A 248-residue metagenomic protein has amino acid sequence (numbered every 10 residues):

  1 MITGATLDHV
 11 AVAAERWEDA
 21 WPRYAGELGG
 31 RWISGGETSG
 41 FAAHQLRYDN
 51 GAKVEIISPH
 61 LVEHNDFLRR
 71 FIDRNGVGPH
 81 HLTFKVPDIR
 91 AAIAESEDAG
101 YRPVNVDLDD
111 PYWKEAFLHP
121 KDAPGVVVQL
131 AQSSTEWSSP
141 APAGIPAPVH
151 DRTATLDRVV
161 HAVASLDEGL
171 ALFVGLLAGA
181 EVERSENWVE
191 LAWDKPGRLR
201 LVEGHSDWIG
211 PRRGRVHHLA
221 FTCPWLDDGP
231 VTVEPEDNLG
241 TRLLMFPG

Functional and structural regions predicted by a protein language model:
M1, V54, I93-T155, R184-V202 (+2 more regions): Vicinal oxygen chelate
I2-A5, A11-K53, A91-K114, L118 (+1 more regions): Core segments of cupin and vicinal oxygen chelate
T6-E15, H44-D49, F67-I93, L118 (+2 more regions): Vicinal oxygen chelate
A11, I57, T83, K121 (+1 more regions): Anionic group-transfer/hydrolysis microenvironments
S34, A52-R69, G204-D207, P247-G248: Conserved donor-binding loop and adjoining core beta-sheet/short helix segment in diverse acyl/aminoacyl transferases
E37, L61, L108, T135 (+1 more regions): Residues that form or immediately flank small-molecule/cofactor binding pockets and catalytic motifs
H60, T83-V86, E97-G100: Generic hydrophobic/packing signal
N65-R69, S139-P142, E181, P211-R213: A short, polar/proline- and glycine-enriched secondary-structure boundary/capping micro-motif
